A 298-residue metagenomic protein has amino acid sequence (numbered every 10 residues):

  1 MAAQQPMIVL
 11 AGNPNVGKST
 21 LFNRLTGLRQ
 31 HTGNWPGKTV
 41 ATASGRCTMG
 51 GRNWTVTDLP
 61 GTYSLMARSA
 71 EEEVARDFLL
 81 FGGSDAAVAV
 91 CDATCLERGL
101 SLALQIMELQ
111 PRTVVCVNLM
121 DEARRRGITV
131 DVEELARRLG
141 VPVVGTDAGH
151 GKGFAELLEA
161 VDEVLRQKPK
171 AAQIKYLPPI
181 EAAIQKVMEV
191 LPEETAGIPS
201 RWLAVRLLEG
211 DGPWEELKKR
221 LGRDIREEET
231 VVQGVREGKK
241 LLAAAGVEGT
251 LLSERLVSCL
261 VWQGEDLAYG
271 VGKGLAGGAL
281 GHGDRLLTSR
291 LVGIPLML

Functional and structural regions predicted by a protein language model:
M1-A67, F81-G82: Conserved G1/Walker A P-loop phosphate-binding module
L21-F22, V40, D58, A75 (+4 more regions): Residue-level signature of catalytic and energy-coupling elements of molecular machines, predominantly ATP/GTP-dependent
G37, G61-T62, A93-E97, L119-R124 (+1 more regions): Conserved nucleotide-binding/hydrolysis micro-motifs of P-loop NTPases
G45-G51, V74-V143: Conserved C-terminal guanine-recognition region of P-loop GTPase G domains, centered on the G4
A67-V74: Glycine-rich, highly charged phosphate/nucleotide-binding loops
A75, G272-L286: Cytosolic juxtamembrane amphipathic/interface segments immediately preceding and feeding into a transmembrane helix
V114, R124-G274: Alpha-helical transmembrane helix bundles of large polytopic membrane transport and channel proteins
L286-L298: Core alpha-helical transmembrane segments of integral membrane proteins
